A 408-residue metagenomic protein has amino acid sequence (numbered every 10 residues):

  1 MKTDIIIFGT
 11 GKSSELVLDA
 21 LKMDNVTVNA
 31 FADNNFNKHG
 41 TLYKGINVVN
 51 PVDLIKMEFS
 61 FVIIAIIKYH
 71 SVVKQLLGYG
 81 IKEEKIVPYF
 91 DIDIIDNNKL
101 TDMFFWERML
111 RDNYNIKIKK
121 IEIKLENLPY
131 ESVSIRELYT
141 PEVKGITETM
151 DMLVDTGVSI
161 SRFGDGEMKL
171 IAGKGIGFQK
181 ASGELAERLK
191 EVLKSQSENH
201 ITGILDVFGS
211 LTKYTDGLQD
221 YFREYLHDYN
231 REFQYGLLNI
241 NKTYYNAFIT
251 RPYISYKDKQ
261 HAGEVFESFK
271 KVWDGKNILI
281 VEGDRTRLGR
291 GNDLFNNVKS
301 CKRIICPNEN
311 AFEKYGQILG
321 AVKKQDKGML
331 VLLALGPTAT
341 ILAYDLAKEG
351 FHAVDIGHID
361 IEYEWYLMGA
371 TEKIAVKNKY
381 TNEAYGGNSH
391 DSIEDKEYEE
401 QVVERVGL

Functional and structural regions predicted by a protein language model:
K2-L21, F31, I278-E282: Glycine-rich adenosine-cofactor-binding loop
D24-L42: NAD(P)-binding Rossmann-fold cofactor-contacting core
A32-K38, I67-Y69, V207, G283-T286 (+1 more regions): Short, polar loop motifs at secondary-structure junctions
F36-D112: Phosphate-bearing ligand-interacting subdomains that bind or position ATP/ADP/UDP/GDP/NAD(P) or nucleotide-linked
K38-K44, I94-L100, R290, N310-Q317 (+2 more regions): Short, charged, surface-exposed secondary-structure boundary motifs
T101-F295, G407: Electropositive, gly/pro-rich neighborhoods at or near active sites that engage anionic ligands
R285-G328: A mid-sequence, solvent-exposed acidic-amphipathic segment
I341-L408: C-terminal functional extensions of proteins
